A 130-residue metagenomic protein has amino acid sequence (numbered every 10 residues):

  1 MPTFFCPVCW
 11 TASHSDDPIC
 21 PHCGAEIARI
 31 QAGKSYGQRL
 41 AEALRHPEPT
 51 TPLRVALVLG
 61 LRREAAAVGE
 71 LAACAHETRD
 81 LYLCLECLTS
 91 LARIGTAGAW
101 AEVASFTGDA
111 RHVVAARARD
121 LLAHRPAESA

Functional and structural regions predicted by a protein language model:
M1-P7, P21, I30-A43, E64-E77 (+2 more regions): Amphipathic alpha-helical scaffolding segments comprising HEAT/armadillo-like alpha-solenoid repeats
P7, P21, V55-A56, A72 (+4 more regions): Hydrophobic core positions within HEAT/HEAT-like alpha-solenoid repeats
W10, G24: Cys/His-coordinated zinc-binding microdomains
S13, I27: Cys/His-rich microdomains that often coordinate metals
R39-E64: Alpha-helical segment of the N-proximal tetratricopeptide repeat
P47-E48, R79-D80, A110-V113: Short inter-helical turns and helix N-cap capping residues of alpha-solenoid HEAT/ARM repeat scaffolds
